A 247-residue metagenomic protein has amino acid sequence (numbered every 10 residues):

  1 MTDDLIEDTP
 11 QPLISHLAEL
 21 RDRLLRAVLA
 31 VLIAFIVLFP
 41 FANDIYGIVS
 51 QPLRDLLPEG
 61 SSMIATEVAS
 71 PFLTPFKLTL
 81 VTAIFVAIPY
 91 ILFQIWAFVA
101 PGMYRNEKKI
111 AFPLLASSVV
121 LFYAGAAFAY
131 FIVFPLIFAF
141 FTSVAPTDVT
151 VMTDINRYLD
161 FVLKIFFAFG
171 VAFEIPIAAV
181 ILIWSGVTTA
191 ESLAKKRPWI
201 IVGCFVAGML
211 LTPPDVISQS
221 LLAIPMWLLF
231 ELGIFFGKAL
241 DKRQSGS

Functional and structural regions predicted by a protein language model:
M1-S247: Membrane topogenic/interface segments and analogous intrinsically disordered interaction regions
